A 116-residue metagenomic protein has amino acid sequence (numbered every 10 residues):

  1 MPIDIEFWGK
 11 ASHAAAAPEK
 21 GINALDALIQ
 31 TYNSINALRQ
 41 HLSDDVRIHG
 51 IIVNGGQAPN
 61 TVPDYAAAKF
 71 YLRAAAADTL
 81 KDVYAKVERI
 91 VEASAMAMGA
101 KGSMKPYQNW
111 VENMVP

Functional and structural regions predicted by a protein language model:
M1-P116: Midchain, well-structured core segments that form catalytic/ion-binding scaffolds
